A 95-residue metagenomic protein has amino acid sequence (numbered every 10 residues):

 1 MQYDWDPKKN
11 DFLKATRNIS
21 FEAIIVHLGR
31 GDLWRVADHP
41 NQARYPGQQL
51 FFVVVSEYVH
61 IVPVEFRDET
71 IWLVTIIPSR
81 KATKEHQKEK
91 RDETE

Functional and structural regions predicted by a protein language model:
M1-E95: Ribonuclease/tRNase effector modules and their secretory precursors
